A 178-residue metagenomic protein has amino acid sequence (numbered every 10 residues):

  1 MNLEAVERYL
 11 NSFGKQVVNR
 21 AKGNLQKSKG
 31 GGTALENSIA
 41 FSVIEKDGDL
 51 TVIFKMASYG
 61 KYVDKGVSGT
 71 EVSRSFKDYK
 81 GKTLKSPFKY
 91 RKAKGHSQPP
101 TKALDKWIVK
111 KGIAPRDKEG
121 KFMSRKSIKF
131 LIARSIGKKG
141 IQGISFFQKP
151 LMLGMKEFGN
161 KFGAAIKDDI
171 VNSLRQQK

Functional and structural regions predicted by a protein language model:
N2-V6, A21: Contiguous, amphipathic alpha-helical segments that mediate oligomerization or scaffolding in large protein assemblies
E4, A34-K178: Charged, low-complexity interaction tracts
K15-L35: N-terminal small/polar-rich segments of proteins
